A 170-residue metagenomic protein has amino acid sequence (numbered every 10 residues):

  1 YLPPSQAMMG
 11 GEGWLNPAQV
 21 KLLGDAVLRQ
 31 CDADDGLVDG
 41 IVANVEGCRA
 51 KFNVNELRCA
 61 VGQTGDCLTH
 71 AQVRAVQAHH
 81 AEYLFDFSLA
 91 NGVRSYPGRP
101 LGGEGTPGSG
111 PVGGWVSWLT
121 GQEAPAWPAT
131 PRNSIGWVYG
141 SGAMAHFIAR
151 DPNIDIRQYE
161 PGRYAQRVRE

Functional and structural regions predicted by a protein language model:
Y1-E170: C-terminal His-loop and adjacent cap/lid subdomain of alpha/beta-hydrolase
